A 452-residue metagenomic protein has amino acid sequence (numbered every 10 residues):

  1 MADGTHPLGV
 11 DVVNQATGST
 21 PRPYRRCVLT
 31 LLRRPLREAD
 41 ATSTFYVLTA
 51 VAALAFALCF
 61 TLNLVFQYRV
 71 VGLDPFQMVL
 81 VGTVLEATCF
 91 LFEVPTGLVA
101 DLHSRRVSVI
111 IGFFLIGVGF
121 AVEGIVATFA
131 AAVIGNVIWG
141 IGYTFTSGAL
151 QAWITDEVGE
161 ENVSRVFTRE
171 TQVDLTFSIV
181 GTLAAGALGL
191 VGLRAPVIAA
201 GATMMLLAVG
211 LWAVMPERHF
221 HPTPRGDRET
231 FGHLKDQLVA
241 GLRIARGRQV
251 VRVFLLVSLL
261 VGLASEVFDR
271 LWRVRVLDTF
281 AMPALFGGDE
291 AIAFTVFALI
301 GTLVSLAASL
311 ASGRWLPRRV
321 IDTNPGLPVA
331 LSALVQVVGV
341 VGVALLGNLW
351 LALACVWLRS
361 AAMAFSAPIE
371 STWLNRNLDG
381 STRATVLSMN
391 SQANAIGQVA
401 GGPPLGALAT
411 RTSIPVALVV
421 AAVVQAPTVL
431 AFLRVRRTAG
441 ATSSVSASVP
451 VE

Functional and structural regions predicted by a protein language model:
P21-A39, P216-L255, V451-E452: Juxtamembrane intracellular "pre-TM" segments in multi-pass secondary transporters
L29-F90, V250-A298: Helix-loop boundary and gating motifs at the non-cytosolic
R69, I179-A200, V274-L285, G313-R314 (+2 more regions): Transmembrane alpha-helix termini and helix-breaking/packing motifs in multi-pass membrane transporters
F114-A127, L334-G347: C-terminal ends and interior cores of transmembrane alpha-helices in multi-pass membrane transporters/permeases
G135-L175: Cytoplasmic helix-loop-helix junction between adjacent transmembrane helices in 12-TM secondary transporters
A195-A213, V416-R434: Symmetry-related core transmembrane helices of the 12-TM Major Facilitator Superfamily/SLC fold
A200, A208-D227, R434-S444: Helix-loop junctions on the cytosolic side of multi-pass membrane transporters, especially the intracellular loop
